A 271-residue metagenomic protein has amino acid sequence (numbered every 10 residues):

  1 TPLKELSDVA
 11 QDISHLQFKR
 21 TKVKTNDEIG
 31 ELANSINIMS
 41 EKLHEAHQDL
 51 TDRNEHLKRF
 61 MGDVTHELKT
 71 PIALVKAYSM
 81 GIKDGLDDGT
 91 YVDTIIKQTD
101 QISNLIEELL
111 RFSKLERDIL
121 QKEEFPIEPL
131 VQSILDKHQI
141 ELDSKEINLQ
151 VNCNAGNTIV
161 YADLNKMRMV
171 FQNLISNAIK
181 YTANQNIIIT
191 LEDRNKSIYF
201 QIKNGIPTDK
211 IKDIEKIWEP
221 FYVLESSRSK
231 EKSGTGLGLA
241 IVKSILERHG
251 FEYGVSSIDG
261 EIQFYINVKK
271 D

Functional and structural regions predicted by a protein language model:
T1-M61, A73-D84, K114, P220 (+5 more regions): Membrane-proximal HAMP signal-relay module
N26, G30, Q121-Q139, Q150: A conserved beta-strand-to-alpha-helix junction within the catalytic ATP-binding
K97-I102: Short alpha-helical segment of the dimerization/phosphotransfer core of two-component systems
E116-K122, I159-A162: Conserved micro-motifs of the catalytic ATP-binding
E123, D143, N148-T158: Conserved catalytic submotifs in the C-terminal HATPase_c
M167-R168: A residue-level detector for a conserved hydrophobic packing site within the catalytic ATP-binding domain
A178-I179: Short helix-loop "hinge" at the ATP-lid/N-box region of the Bergerat-fold HATPase_c
D209-F221: Short conserved segment of the HATPase_c
